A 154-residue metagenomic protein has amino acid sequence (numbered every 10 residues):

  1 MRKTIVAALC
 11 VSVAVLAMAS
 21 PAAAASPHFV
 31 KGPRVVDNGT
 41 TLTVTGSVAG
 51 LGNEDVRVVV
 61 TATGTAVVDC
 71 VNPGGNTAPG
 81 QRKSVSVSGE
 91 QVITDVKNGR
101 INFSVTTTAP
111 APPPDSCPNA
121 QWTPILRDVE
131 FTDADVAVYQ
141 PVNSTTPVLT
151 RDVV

Functional and structural regions predicted by a protein language model:
M1-A24: Secretory targeting and sorting signals
A24-V154: Mature extracytoplasmic or otherwise solvent-exposed domains
